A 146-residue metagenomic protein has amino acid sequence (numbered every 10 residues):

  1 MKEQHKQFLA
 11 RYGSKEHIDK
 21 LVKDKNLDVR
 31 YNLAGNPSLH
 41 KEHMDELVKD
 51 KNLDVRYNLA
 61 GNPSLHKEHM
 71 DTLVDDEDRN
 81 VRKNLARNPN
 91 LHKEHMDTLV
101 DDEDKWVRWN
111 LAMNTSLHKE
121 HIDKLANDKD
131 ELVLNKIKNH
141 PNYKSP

Functional and structural regions predicted by a protein language model:
M1-P146: Alpha-helical scaffold segments
